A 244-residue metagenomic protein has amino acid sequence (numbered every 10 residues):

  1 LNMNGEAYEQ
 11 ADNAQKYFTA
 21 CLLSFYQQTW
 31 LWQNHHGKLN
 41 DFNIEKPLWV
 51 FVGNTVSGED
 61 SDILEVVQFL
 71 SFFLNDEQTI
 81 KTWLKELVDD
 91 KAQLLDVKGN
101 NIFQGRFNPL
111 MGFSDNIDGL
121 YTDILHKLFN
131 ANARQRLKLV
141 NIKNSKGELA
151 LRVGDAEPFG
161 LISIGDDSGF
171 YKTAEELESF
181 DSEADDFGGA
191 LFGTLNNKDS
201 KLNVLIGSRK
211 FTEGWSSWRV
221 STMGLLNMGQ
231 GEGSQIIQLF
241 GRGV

Functional and structural regions predicted by a protein language model:
G5-A14, L31-L205: Conserved C-terminal RecA-like helicase domain
K16-W30, R242: Short, hydrophobic/amphipathic alpha-helical patches that form generic packing surfaces within helical domains
E45-P47, W218-T222, S234: Short glycine-/polar-rich loops that comprise or flank the Walker A/P-loop and associated switch/sensor motifs
T55-G58, F211-E213, M228-G231, V244: Conserved nucleotide-binding/hydrolysis micro-motifs of P-loop NTPases
D60-L64, S216-W218, S234-Q238: Short, solvent-exposed loop/turn and secondary-structure capping segments
I206-V220, L239-G243: SF2 helicase motor core recognition
M223, Q230-V244: Conserved SF2 helicase motif VI
